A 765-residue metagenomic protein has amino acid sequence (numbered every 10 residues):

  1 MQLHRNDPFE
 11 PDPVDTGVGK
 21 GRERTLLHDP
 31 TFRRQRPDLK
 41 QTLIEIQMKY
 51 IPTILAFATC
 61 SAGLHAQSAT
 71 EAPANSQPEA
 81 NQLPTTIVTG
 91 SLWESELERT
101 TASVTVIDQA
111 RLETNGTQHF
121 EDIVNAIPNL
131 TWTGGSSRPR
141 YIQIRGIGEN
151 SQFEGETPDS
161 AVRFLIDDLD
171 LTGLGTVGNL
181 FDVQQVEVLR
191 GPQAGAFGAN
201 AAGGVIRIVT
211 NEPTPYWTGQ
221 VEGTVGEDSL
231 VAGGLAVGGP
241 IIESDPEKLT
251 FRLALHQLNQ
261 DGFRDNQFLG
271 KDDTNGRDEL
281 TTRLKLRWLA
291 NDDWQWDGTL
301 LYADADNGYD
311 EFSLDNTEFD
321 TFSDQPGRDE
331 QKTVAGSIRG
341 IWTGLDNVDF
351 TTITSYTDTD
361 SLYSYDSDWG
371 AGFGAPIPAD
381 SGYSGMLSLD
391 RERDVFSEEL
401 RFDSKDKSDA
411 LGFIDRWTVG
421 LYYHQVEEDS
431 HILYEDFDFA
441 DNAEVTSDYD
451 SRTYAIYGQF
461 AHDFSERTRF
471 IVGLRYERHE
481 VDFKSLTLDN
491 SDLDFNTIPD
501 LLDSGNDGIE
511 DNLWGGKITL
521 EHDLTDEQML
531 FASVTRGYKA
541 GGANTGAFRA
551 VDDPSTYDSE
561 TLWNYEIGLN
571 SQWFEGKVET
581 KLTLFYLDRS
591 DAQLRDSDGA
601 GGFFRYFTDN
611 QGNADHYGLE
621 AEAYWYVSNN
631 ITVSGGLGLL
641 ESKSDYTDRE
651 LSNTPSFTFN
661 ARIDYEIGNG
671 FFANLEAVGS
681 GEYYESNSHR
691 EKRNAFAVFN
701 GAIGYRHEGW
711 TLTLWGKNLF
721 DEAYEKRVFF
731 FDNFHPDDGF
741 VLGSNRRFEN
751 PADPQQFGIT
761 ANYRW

Functional and structural regions predicted by a protein language model:
R5-F9, D15, G19-G21, L26 (+2 more regions): C-terminal beta-signal and adjacent terminal beta-strands/loops of Gram-negative outer-membrane beta-barrel proteins
D12-T117, E121-I127, G238, D292-W296 (+3 more regions): N-terminal Sec signal peptide and the immediately downstream disordered periplasmic leader that contains the TonB box
T70, G420, F470, K581 (+3 more regions): Gram-negative outer-membrane beta-barrel transporters
F120-I123, Y141-Q143, V188, N200-E222 (+2 more regions): N-terminal periplasmic accessory domains that precede and gate Gram-negative outer-membrane beta-barrel machines
F153-P192, F604: Short acidic/polar hinge/loop motifs at secondary-structure boundaries that mediate gating or recognition
T218-Q220, V225-Q260, R264-N307, K332-I338 (+9 more regions): Transmembrane beta-barrel wall of Gram-negative outer-membrane proteins
R287-N291, L301, F402-K405, I414-R416 (+7 more regions): Structural signature of Gram-negative outer-membrane beta-barrels, strongest in the C-terminal barrel of TonB-dependent
R339-T343, D349-S367, D523, M529-K539 (+2 more regions): Membrane-embedded beta-barrel scaffold of Gram-negative outer-membrane proteins
